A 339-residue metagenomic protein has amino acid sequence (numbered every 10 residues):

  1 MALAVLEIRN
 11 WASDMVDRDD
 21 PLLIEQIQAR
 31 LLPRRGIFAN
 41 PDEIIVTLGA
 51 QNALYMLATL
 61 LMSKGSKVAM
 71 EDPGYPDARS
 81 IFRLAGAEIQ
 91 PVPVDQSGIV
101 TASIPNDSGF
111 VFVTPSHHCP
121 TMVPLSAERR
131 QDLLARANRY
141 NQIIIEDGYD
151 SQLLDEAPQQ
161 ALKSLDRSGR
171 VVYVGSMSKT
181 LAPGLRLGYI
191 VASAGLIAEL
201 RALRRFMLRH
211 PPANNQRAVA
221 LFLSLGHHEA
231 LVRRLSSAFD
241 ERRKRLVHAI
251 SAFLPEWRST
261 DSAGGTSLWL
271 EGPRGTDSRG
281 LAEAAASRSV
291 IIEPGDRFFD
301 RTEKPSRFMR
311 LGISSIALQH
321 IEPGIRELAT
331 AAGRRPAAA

Functional and structural regions predicted by a protein language model:
E7-Y140, Q152-S168, V172, F239 (+1 more regions): Conserved core of the PLP fold type I
W11, R201-M207, L225-V247: Structural signature of PLP-dependent enzymes
M70, I145-E146: Hydrophobic residues in beta-strands of the RecA-like P-loop NTPase core, especially within AAA+ ATPase
S164-E199, P211-N214: Active-site PLP attachment segment
A192, W269-R274, I292-G333: Conserved PLP-binding active-site segment of the aspartate aminotransferase-like
I197, R217-R234, A249-L254: Amphipathic alpha-helix from the class-I
S237-V247, S251, R258-E271, A284: Conserved glycine-rich beta-strand-loop-beta hairpin in the small C-terminal domain of fold type I
